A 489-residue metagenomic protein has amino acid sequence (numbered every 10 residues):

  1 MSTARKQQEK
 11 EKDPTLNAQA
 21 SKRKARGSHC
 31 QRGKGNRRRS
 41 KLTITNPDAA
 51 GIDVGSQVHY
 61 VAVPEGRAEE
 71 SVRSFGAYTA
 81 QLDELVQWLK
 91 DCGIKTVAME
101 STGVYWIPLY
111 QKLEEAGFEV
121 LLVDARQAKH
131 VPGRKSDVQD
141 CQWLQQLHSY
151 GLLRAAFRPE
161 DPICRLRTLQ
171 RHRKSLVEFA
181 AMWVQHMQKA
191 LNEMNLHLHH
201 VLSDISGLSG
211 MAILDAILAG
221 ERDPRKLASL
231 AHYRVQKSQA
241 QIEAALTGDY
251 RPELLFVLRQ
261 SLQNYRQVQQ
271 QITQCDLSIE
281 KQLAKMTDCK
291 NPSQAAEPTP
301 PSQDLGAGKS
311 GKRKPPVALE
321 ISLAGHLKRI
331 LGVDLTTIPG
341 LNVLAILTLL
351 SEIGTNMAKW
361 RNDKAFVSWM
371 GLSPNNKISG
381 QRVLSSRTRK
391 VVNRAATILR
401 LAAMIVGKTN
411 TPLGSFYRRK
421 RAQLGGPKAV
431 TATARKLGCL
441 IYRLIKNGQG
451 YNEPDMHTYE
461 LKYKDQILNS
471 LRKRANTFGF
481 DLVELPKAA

Functional and structural regions predicted by a protein language model:
M1-A489: A detector of single, family-specific signature residues that are central to catalytic or substrate-handling motifs
